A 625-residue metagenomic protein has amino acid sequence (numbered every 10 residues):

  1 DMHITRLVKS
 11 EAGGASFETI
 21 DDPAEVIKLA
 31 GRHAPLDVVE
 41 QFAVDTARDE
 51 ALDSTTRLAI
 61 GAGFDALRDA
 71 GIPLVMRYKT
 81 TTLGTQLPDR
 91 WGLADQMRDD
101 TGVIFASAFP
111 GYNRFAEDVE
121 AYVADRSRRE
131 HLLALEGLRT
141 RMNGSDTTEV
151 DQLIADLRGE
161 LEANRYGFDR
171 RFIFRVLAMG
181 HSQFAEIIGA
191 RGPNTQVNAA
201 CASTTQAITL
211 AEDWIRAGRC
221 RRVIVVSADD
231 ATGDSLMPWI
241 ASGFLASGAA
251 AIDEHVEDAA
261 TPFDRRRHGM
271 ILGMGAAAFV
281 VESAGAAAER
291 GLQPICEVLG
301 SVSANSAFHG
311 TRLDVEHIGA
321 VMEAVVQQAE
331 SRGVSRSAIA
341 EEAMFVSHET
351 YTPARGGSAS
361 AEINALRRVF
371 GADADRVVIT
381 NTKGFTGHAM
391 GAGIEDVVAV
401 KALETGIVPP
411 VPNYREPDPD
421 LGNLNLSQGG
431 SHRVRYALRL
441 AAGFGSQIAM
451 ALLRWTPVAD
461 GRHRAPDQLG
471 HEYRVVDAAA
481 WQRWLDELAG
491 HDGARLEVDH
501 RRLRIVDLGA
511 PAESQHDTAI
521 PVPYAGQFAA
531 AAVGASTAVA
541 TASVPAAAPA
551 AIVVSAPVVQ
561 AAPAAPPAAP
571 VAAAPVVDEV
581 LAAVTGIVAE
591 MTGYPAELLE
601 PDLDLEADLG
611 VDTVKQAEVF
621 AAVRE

Functional and structural regions predicted by a protein language model:
D1-R48, T56, A70-G71, E120-H131 (+3 more regions): ACP-dependent fatty acid/polyketide chain-elongation machinery
D1-T101, S107, G111-Y112, A121-L153 (+3 more regions): Conserved active-site "lid/cap" helical segment
A15-S16, I20-I27, E50-T55, G102-P193 (+2 more regions): Active-site-proximal gating segment of KS-fold condensing enzymes and close homologs
T46-G61, A134-M142, F168-F174, N194-T209 (+4 more regions): Active-site pocket-shaping loop/turn-to-helix segments
L58-I72, L177-G180, I188, T195-D230 (+4 more regions): Active-site-proximal alpha-helical scaffold in enzymes
L161, T209, A228-A287, S427-H432: Glycine-/small-residue-rich "gating" segment that lines the acyl/pantetheine channel and substrate pocket
I252-M344, P457-A512: Condensing-enzyme catalytic core mediating Claisen C-C bond formation in acyl metabolism
A535-E625: 4′-phosphopantetheine-dependent carrier domains
